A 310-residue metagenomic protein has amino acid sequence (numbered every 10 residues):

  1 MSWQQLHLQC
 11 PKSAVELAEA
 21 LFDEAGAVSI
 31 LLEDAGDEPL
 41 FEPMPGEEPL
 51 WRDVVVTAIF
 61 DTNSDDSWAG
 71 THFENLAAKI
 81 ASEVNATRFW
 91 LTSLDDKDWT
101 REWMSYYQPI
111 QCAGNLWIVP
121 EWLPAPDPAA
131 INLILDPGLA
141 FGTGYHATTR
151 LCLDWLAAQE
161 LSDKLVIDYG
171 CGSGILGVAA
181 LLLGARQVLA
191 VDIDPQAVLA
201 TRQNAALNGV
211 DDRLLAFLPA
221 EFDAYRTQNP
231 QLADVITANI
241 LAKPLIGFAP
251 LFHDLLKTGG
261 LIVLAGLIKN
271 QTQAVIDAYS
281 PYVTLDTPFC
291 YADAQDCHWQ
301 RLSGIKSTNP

Functional and structural regions predicted by a protein language model:
S2-D127: N-terminal auxiliary segments of SAM/dcSAM-dependent transferases
S2-Q4, I131, Q300: Short structural boundary motif marking the start of a folded domain
S29, Q187-V188, I262: A short hydrophobic/small-residue beta-strand
F60, G304-T308: C-terminal beta-strand of the catalytic ATP-binding
I131-P137: A short, charged helix-loop
L139-R226: Conserved SAM/SAH cofactor-binding pocket of Class I
Q159, I193-I305: S-adenosylmethionine
